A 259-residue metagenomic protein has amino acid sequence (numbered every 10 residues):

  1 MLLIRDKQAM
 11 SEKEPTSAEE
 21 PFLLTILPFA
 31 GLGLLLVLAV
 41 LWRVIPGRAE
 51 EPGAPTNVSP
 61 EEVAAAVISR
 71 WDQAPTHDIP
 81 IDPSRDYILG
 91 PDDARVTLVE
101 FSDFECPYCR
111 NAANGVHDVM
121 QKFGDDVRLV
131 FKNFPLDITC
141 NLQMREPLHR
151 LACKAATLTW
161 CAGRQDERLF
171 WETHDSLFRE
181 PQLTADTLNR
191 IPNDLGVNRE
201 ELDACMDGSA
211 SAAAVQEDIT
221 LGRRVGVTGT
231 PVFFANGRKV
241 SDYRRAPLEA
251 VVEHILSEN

Functional and structural regions predicted by a protein language model:
L2-T56, R190-N259: C-terminal cap of thioredoxin/glutaredoxin-like
E50-D78: N-proximal helix/coil linker or "cap" segments that precede and/or mark the start of modular domains
D78-V96, Q121: A short beta-strand-turn-helix
D92-C106, L129-N133: Short active-site neighborhood of thiol/selenol oxidoreductases, capturing the structured segment around
L98, T173, L202: Divalent metal-coordination and catalytic microenvironments
F101-D103, K132-P135, D175-F178, A235-R238 (+1 more regions): Active-site-proximal beta-strand/loop segments in catalytic clefts of secreted hydrolases
C106-A112, P231-F234: The canonical Cys-X-X-Cys-His
R110-N193, T228, H254, E258: Structural alpha/beta surface segment adjacent to cysteine/selenocysteine redox centers across thiol/disulfide enzymes
